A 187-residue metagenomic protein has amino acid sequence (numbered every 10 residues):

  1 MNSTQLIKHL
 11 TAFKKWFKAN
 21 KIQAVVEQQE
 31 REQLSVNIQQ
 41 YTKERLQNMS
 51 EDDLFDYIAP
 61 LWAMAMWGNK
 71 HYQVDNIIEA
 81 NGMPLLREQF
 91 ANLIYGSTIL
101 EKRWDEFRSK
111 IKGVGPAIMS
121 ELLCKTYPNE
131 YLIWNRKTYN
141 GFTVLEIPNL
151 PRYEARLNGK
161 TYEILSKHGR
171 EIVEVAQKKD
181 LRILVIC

Functional and structural regions predicted by a protein language model:
M1-K112, Y127-C187: An N-terminal alpha-helical hairpin/helix-loop-helix interaction module that forms a charged, gly/pro-flexible surface
I118-T126: Short hydrophobic alpha-helical segments that form membrane-spanning helices or hydrophobic packing faces of helical
